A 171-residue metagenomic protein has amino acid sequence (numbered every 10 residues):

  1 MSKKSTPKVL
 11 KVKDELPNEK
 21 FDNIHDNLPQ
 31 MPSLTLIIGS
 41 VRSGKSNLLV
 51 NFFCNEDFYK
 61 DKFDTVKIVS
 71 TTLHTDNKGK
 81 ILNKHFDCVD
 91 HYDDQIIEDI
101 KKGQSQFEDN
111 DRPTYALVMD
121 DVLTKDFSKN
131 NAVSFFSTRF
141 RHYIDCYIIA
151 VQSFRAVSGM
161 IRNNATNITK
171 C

Functional and structural regions predicted by a protein language model:
M1-D26, L73: N-terminal pre-Walker A segment at the start of P-loop NTPase domains
P29-T35: Pre-Walker A (Motif I) flank of P-loop NTPase domains
T35-E56, T71-T75, H91-C171: Conserved P-loop NTPase motor cores
C54-V66: Post-Walker A helix-loop "phosphate-sensing" segment adjacent to the P-loop in P-loop NTPases
T65-K80: Conserved Walker A/P-loop ATP-binding site and its immediately adjacent core in helicase/helicase-like ATPase domains
K80-D94: Active-site regions of enzymes building and remodeling cell-envelope glycoconjugates
